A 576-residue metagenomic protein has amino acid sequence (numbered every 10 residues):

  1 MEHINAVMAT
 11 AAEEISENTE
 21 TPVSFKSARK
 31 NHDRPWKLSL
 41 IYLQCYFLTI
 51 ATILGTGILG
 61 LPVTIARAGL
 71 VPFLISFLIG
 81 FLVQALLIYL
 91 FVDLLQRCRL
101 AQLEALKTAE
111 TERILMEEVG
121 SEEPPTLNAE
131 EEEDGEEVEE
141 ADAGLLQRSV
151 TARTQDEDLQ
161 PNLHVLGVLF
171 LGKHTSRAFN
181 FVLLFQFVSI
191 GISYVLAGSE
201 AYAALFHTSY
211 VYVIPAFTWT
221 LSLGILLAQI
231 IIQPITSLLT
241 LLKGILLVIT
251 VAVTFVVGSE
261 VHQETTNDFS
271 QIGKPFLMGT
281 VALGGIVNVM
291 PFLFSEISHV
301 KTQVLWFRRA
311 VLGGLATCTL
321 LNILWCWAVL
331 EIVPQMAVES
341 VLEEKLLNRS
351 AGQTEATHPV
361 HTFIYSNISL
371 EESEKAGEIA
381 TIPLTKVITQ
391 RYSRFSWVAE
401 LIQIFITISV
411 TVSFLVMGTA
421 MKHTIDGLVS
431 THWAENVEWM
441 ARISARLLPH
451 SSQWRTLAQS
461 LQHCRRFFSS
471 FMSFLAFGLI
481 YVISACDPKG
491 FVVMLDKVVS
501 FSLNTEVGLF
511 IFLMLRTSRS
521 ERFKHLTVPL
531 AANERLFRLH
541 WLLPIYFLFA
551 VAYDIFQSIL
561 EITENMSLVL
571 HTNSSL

Functional and structural regions predicted by a protein language model:
M1-V63, R67, Q84-Y89, L100-T151 (+4 more regions): Membrane-interface "cap" regions at the ends of multi-pass membrane proteins
E2, R34-K37, Y42, V211-T218 (+8 more regions): Loop-to-transmembrane helix boundary motifs in multi-pass membrane proteins
A28-W36, S209-A216, G224-V387, L570-N573: Helix-loop-helix junctions that connect adjacent transmembrane segments in multi-pass membrane transporters
Q44-T52, N180-L184, A204-A228, L242-V251 (+5 more regions): Transmembrane alpha-helical segments of multi-pass small-molecule transport proteins
G57-P62, G191-L196, L221-Q233, E260-E264 (+8 more regions): Transmembrane helix-loop junctions in multi-pass membrane proteins
V63-A68, S199-Y210, I230-L239, E343-K345 (+7 more regions): Transmembrane helix-loop boundary segments of multi-pass membrane transporters
P72, D487-L576: A generic transmembrane alpha-helix motif of multi-pass inner-membrane proteins
A85-T208, Q403-T431: Hydrophobic transmembrane alpha-helices that form the core helical bundles of multi-pass secondary transporters
